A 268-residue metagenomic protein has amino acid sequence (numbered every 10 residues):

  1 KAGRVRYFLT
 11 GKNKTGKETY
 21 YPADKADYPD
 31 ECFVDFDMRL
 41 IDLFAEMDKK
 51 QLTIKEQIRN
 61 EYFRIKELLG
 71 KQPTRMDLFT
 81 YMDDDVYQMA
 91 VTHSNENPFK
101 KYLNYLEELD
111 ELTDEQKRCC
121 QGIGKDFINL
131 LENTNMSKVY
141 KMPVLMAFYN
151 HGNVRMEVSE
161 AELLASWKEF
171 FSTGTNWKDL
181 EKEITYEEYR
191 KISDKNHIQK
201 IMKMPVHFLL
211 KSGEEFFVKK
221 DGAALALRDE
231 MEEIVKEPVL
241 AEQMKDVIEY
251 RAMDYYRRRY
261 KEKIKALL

Functional and structural regions predicted by a protein language model:
K1, F36-D37, I54-E61, I123 (+3 more regions): Alpha-helical structural motif
K1-L9: Conserved SF2 helicase motif VI
G3, G16-K17, G222: Intrinsic-disorder/low-complexity loop/linker signature
G3, Y20-A23, T173, L180: Surface-exposed beta-strand edges and their flanking turn/coil or helix-capping segments
F8-N13, R258: Enrichment for repetitive, rod-forming helical segments
N13-E107: Long, largely alpha-helical accessory region at the distal end of helicase-like NTP-driven motors
Q72, T80-L268: Mixed-charge, low-complexity interaction segments
